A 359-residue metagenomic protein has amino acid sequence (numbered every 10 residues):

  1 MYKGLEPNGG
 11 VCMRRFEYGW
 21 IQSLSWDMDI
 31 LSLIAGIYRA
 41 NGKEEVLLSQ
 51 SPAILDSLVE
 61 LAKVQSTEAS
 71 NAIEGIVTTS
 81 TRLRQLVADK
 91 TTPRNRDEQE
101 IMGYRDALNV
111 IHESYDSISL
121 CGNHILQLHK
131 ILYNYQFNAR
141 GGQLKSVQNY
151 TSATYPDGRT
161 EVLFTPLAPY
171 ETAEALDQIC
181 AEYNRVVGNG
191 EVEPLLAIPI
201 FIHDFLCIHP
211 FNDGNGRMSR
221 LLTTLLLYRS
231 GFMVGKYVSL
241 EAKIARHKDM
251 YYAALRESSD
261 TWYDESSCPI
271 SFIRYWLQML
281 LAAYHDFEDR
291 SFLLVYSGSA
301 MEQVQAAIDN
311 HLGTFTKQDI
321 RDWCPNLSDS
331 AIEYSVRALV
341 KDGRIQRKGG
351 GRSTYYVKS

Functional and structural regions predicted by a protein language model:
M1-S359: FIC/Doc superfamily catalytic core
